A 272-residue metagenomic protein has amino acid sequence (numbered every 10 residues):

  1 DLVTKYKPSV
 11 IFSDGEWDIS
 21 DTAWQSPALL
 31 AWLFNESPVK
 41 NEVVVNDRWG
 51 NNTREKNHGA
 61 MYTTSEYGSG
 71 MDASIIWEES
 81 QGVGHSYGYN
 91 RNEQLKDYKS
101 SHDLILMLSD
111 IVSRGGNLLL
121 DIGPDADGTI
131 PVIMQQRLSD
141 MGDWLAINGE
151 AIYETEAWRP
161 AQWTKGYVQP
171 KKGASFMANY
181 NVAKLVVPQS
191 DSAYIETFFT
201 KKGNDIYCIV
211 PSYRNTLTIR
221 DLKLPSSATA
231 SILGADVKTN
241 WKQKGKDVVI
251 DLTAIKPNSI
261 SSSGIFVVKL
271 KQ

Functional and structural regions predicted by a protein language model:
D1-Q272: Mature catalytic domains of secreted/periplasmic carbohydrate-active enzymes
